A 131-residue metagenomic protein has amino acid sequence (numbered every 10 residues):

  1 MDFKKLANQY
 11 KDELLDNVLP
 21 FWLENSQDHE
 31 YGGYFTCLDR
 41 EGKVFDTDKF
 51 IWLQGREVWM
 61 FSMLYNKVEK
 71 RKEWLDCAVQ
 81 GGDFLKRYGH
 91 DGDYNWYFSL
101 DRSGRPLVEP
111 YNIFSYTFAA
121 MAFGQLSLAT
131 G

Functional and structural regions predicted by a protein language model:
M1-G131: Glycan-recognition and catalytic cores of secretory/periplasmic carbohydrate-active enzymes
